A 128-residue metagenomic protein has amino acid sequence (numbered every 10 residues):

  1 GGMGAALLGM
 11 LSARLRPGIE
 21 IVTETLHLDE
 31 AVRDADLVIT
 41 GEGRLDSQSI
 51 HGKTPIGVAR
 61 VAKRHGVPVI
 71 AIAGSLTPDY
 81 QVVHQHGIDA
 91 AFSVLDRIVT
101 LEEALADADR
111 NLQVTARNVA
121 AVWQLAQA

Functional and structural regions predicted by a protein language model:
G1-A128: N-terminal loops that bind phosphate or other acidic moieties and the adjacent beta-alpha structural core
